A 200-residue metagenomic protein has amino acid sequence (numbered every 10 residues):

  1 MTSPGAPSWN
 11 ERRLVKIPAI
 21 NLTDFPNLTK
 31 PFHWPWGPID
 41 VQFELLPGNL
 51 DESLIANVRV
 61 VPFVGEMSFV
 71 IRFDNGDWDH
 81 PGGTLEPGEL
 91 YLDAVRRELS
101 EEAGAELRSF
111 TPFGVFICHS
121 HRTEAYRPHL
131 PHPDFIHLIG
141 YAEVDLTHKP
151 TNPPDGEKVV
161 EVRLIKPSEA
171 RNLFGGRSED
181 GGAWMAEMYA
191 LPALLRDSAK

Functional and structural regions predicted by a protein language model:
S8-R59: Acidic, metal-coordinating catalytic segment for phosphate/diphosphate chemistry, firing primarily on the Nudix
E44-L46, L54, Y91, R96 (+1 more regions): Short acidic (Asp/Glu) patches
A56-V58, I136-L138, V160: Change "...and in nucleic-acid phosphodiester-cleaving endonucleases..." to "...and in nucleic-acid processing enzymes
V61-E102: Conserved Nudix-box catalytic region and its N-terminal flanking loop in Nudix hydrolases and closely related
P62, I139-D145, L164-K166: Short, well-ordered beta-strand micro-motif
E106-F116: A short coil-to-beta-strand element that immediately follows conserved catalytic motifs
C118-K149: Active-site-adjacent beta-strand/loop module that shapes the phosphate/pyrophosphate-binding cleft
N152-K200: Nudix hydrolase/Nudix homology domain
